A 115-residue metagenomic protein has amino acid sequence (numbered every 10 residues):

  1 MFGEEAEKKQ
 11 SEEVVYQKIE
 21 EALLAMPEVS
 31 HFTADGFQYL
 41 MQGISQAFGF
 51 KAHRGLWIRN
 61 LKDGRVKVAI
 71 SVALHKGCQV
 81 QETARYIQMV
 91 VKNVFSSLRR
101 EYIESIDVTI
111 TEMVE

Functional and structural regions predicted by a protein language model:
F2-E12, E20, S45, F50-H53: Extended, well-folded interaction surfaces typified by the phenylalanyl-tRNA synthetase beta subunit core
F2-E5, V66-L74: Short, hydrophobic beta-strand segments
I19, G77-R99: Short, non-transmembrane amphipathic alpha-helical segments
I19-D35: Short acidic amphipathic segments
P27, F48, L98-R99: A broad structural signal for alpha-helix termini and local helix breaks/kinks
F32-S71, E104, V108-E115: Short edge beta-strands and adjacent turn/loop segments
